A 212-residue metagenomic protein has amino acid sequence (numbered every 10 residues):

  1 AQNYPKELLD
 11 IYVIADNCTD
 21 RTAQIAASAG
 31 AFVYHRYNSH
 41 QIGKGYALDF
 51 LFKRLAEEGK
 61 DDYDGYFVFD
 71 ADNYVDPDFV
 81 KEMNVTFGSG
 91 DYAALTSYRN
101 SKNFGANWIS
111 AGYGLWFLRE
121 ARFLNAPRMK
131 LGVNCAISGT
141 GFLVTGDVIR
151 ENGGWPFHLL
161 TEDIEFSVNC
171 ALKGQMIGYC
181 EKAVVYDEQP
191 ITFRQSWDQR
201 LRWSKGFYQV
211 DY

Functional and structural regions predicted by a protein language model:
A1-L8: Short, acidic, metal-binding catalytic loop of nucleotide-sugar glycosyltransferases
A15-A23, N38-H40, Y74: A conserved acidic beta->alpha catalytic loop
R21, F69-T86: Acidic donor-binding/catalytic loop of UDP-sugar-dependent glycosyltransferases, especially processive GT2
H35-K60, D78-L160, W197, L201-Y212: Long helical/loop segments within the catalytic core of UDP-sugar-dependent glycosyltransferases, especially the large
Y63, A71-N73, E162: Short acidic donor-binding/metal-coordinating loop in glycosyltransferase active sites
Y66: Short aromatic/hydrophobic "clamp" motif used to bind/position activated sugar donors
G132, H158, S167-V185: Catalytic donor-sugar/metal-binding loop of nucleotide-sugar-dependent glycosyltransferases
E181-S196: Active-site donor/metal-binding and catalytic loop motifs of nucleotide-sugar-dependent glycosylation enzymes
